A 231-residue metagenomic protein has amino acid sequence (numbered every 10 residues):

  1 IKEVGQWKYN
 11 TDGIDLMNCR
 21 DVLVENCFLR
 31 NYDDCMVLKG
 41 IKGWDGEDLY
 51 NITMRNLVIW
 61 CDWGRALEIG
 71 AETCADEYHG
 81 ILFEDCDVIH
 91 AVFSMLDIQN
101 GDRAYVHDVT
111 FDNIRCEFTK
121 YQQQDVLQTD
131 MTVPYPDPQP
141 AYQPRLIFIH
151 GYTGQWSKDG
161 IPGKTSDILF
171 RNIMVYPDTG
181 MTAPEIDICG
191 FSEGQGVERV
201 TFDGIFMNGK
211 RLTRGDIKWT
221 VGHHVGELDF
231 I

Functional and structural regions predicted by a protein language model:
I1-I231: Extracellular/periplasmic carbohydrate-active domains that bind, remodel, or depolymerize complex polysaccharides
